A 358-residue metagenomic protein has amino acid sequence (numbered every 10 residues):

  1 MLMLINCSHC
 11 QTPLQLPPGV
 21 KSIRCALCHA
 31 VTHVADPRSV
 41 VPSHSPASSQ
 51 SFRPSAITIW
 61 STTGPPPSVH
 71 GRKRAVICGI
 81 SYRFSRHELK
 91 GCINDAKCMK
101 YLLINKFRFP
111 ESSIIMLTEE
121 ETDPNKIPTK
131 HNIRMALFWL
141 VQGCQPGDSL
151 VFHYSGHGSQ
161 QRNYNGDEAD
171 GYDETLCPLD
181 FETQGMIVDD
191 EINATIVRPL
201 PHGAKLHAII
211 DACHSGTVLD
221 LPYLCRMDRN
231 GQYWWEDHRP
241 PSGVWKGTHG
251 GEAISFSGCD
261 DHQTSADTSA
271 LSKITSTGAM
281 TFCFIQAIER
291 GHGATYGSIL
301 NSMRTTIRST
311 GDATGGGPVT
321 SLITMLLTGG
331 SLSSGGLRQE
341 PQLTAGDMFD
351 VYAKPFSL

Functional and structural regions predicted by a protein language model:
C7-C10, I23-C28: Short cysteine-rich clusters marking metal-coordination/redox-active sites
Q15-P17, V34-A35: Short, non-ligating residues that shape and space the ligands of small metal-coordination modules and catalytic
L16-R24: Short linker/helix segments within small regulatory modules
S22, S39-T63, C92-D148, T183 (+2 more regions): Functional beta-strand-loop-alpha-helix junction segments that form "active/interaction loops" within catalytic
C28-V40: Short Cys/His-rich micro-motifs in 6-15 aa windows
G79, G185, D189, N193-I323: Active-site-proximal C-terminal subdomain of hydrolase catalytic domains
R83-K97, Y101, A270-S276: Glycine- and acidic-residue-enriched helix-capping/strand-helix junction motifs
K126-S155, S159-L224, G291, G297-I299: Caspase-like (clan CD) cysteine peptidase catalytic core
